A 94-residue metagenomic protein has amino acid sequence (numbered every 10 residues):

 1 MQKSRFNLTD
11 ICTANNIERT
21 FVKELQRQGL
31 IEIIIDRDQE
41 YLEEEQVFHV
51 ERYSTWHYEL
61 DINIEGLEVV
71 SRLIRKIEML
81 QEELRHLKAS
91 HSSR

Functional and structural regions predicted by a protein language model:
M1-V22: Polyanion-binding surface elements
Q2, K23, R27-Q28, E32 (+2 more regions): Arg/Lys-rich, alpha-helical DNA-contact motif
